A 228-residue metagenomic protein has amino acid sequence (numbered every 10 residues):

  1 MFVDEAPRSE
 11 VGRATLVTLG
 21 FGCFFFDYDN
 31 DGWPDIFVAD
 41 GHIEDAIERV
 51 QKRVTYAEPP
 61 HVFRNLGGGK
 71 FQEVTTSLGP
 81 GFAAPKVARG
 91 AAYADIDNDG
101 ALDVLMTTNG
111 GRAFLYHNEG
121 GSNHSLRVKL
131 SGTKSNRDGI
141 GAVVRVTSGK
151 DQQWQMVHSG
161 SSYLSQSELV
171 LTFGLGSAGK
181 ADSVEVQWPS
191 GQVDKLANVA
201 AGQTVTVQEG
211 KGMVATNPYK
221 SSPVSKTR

Functional and structural regions predicted by a protein language model:
M1, G41-H42, G110: Active/binding-pocket-proximal capping segment
M1-F2, L19-G22, E58, V87: Extended, hydrophobic alpha-helical segments in both membrane/secreted and soluble proteins
S9-G12, T18, E44: Glycine- and acidic/polar-rich repeat regions and solenoidal domains
V11-R13, R53-R228: Gly/Ser/Thr/Pro-enriched helix-cap/hinge segments flanking short amphipathic alpha-helices
L19, F37-V38: Noncatalytic, solvent-exposed loop/strand surfaces of beta-propeller-type extracellular/periplasmic domains
F24-F26, A92: Conserved beta-strand position repeated across blades of beta-propeller domains
V38-T55: Short, conserved, GDST-rich strand-edge loop motifs in beta-rich repeat architectures
